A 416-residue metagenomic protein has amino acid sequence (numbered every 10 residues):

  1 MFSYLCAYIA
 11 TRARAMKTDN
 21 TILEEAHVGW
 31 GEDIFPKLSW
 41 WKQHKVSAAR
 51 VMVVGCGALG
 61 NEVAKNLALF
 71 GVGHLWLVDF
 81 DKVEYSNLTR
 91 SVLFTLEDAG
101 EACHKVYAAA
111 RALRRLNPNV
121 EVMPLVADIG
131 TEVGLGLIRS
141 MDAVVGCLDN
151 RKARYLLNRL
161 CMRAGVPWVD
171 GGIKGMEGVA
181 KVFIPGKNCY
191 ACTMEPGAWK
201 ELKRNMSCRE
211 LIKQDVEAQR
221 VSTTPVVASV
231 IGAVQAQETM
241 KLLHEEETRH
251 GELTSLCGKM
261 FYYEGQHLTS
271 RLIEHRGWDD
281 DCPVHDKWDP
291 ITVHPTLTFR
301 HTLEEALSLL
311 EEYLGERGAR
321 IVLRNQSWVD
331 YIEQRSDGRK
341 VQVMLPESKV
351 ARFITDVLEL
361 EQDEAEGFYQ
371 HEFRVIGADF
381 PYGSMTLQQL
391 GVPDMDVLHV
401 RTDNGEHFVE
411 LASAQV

Functional and structural regions predicted by a protein language model:
F2-M52, Y85, H371-M385, G391-V416: N-terminal charged helix/coil linker that caps or initiates catalytic domains
L59: Hydrophobic/small residue at the entry helix of a nucleotide-binding pocket
V78-N117: Glycine-rich phosphate-binding loop and adjoining beta1-alpha1-beta2 segment of Rossmann-like nucleotide-binding folds
E101-Y155: A structured beta-alpha segment of the ubiquitous adenosine-cofactor-binding alpha/beta core
A143-V179: ADP-ribose/adenylate-binding Rossmann-like module
K187-V226: The feature captures the short pre-catalytic strand/loop hairpin that immediately precedes and shapes the active-site
Q214-C257: Conserved anion/nucleotide-ligand pocket segment
R276-H301, L323-E372: Cys/His-rich short segments
